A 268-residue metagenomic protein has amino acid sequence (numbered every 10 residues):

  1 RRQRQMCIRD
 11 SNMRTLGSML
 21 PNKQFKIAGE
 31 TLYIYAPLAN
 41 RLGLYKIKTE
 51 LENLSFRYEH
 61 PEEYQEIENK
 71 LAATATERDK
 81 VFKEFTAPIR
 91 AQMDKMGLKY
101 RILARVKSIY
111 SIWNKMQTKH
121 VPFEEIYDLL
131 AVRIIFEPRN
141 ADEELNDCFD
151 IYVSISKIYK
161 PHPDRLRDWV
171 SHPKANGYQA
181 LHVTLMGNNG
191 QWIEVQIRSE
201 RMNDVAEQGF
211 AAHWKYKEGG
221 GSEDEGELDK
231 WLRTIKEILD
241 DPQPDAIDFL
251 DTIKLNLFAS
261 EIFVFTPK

Functional and structural regions predicted by a protein language model:
R1-R2, R9-K268: Nucleic-acid processing machinery
